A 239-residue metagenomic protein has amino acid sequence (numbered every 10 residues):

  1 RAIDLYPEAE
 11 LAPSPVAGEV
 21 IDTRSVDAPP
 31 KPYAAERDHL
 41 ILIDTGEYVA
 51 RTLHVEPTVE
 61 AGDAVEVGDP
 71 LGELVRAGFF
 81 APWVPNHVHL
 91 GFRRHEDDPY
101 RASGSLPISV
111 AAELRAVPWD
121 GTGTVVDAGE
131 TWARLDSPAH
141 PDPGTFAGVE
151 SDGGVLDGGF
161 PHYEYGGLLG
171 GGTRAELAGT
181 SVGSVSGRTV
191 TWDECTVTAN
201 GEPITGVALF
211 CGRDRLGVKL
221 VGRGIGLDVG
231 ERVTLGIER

Functional and structural regions predicted by a protein language model:
R1-S14, P107-R115, P138: Short glycine/threonine/proline-enriched tight-turn/helix- or strand-capping micro-motif at secondary-structure
I3-Y6, Y33, L40-T45, G91 (+1 more regions): Short, acidic/hydrophobic/Gly-rich beta-strand patch recurrent on exposed beta strands that often constitutes part
G18-V20, G123-D127: Conserved hydrophobic positions within beta-strands
G18-V20, G62-L74: A structural signal for short beta-strand/turn segments enriched in small hydrophobics and glycine
E19-E56: Zn2+-dependent peptidoglycan hydrolase active-site motif and core
P32-A34, D69-G121: Conserved, short, structured surface segments that act as functional micro-motifs
T45-G68, G222-G226: Short histidine-centered loop motifs in beta-beta connectors
E150-R239: Charged, low-complexity intrinsically disordered regulatory/assembly segments
